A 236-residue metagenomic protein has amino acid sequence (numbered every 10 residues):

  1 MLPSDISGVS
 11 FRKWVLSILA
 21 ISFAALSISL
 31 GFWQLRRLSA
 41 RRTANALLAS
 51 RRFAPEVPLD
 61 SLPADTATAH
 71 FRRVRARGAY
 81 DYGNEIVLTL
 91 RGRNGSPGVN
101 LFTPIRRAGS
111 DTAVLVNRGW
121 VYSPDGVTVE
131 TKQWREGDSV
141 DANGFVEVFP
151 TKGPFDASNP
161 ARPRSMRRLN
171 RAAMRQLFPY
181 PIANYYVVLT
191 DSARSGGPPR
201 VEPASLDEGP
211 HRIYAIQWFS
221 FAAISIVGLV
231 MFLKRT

Functional and structural regions predicted by a protein language model:
M1-A67, F71-T236: Surface-exposed, charge/polar-rich loops and edge strands
